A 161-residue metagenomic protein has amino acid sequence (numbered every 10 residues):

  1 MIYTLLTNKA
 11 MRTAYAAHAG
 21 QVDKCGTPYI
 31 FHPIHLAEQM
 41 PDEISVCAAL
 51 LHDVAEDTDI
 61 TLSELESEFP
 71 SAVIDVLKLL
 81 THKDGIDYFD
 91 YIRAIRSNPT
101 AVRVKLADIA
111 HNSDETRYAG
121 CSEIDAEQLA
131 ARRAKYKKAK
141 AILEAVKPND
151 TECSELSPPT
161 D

Functional and structural regions predicted by a protein language model:
M1-D161: Active-site helical microenvironments for divalent-metal-assisted chemistry
